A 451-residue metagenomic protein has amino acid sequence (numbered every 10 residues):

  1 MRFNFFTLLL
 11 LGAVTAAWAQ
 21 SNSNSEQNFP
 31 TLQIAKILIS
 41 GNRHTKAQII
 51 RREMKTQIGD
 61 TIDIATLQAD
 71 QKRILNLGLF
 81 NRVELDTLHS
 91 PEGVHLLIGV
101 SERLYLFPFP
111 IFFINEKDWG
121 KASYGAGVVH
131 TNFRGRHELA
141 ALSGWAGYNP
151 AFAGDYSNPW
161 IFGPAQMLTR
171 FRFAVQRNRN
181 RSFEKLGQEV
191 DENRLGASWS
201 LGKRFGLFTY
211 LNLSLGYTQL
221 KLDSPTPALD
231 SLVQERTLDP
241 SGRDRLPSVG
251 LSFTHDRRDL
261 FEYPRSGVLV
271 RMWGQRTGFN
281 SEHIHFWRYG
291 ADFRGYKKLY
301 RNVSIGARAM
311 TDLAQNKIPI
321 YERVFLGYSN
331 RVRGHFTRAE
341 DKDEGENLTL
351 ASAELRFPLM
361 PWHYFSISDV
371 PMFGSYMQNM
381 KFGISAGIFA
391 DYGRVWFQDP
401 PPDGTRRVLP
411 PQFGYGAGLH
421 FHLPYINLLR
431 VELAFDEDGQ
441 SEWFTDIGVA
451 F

Functional and structural regions predicted by a protein language model:
N4-A13: Sec-dependent N-terminal signal peptides
A17-A19: Boundary at the C-terminal end of the N-terminal hydrophobic targeting segment
N24, N28-R170, S214, P240-R265 (+3 more regions): Outer-membrane beta-barrel initiation region
V100-L260, V268-L269, F325-R333, R338-T349 (+1 more regions): Gram-negative/organellar outer-membrane beta-barrel architecture
A174-N178, W273-F279, D312-N316, I388-V395: Short glycine-rich beta-strand segments
L232-E235, Y321-H335, R394-G414: Solvent-exposed, glycine/polar-rich loop segments of beta-barrel outer-membrane systems
V249-M380: C-terminal outer-membrane beta-barrel translocator/porin domains of Gram-negative envelope proteins and their
S368, S375-P411: C-terminal hydrophobic structural anchor segments that stabilize assembly/packing rather than catalytic chemistry
